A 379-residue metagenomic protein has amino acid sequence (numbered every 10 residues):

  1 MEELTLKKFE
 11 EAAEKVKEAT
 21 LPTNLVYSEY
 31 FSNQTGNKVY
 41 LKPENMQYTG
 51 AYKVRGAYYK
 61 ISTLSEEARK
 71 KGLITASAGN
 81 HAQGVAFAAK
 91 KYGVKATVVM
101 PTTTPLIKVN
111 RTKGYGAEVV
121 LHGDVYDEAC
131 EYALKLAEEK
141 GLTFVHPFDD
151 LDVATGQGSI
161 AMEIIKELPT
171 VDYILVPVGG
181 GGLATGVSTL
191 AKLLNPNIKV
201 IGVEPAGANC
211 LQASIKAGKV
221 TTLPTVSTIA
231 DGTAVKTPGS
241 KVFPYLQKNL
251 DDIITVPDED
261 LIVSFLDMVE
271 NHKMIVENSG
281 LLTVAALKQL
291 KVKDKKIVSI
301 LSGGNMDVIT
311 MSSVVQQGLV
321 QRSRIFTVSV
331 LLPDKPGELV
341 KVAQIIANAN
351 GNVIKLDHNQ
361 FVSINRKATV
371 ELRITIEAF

Functional and structural regions predicted by a protein language model:
M1-F379: PLP-dependent amino-acid enzyme catalytic core
